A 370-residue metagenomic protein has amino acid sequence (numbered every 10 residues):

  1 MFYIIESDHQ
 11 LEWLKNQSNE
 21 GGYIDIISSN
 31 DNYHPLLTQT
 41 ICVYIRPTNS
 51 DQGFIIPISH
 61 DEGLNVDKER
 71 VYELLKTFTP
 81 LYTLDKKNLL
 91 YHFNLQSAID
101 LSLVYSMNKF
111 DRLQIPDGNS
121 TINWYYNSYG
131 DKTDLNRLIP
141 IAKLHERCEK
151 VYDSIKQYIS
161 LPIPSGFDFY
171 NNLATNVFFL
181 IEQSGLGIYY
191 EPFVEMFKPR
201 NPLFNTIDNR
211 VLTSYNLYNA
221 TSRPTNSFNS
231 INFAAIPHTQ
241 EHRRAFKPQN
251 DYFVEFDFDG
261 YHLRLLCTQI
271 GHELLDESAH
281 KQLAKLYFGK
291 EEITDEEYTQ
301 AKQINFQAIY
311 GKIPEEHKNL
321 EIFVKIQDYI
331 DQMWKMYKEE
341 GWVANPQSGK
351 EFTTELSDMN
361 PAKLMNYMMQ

Functional and structural regions predicted by a protein language model:
F2-D8, S18-I24, S28-P162, G260: Conserved DEDDh/DEDDy metal-dependent 3′-5′ exonuclease domain
F2-I4, S18-N19, S29-I41, I45-S50 (+3 more regions): Acidic, glycine-rich two-metal-ion catalytic cores of nucleic acid-processing enzymes
E12-L14: RNase H-like, metal-dependent ribonuclease domains
L90-S165, A174-S184, N229-N360: Helical catalytic core of nucleic-acid polymerases
A98, N172-L173, I188-F193: Non-catalytic nucleic-acid-binding/docking modules located in mid-to-C-terminal regions of nucleic-acid enzymes
